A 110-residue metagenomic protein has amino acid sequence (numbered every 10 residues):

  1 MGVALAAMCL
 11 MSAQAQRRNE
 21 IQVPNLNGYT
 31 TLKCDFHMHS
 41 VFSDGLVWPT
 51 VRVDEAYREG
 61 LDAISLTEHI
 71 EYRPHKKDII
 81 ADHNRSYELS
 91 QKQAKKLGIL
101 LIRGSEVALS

Functional and structural regions predicted by a protein language model:
G2-C9: Bacterial N-terminal signal peptides
C9-M11, R52: Residue-level recognition of conserved structural "scaffold" positions that shape functional pockets and channels
A13-A15: Boundary at the C-terminal end of the N-terminal hydrophobic targeting segment
R18-S110: A metal-dependent hydrolase metal-coordination microenvironment
